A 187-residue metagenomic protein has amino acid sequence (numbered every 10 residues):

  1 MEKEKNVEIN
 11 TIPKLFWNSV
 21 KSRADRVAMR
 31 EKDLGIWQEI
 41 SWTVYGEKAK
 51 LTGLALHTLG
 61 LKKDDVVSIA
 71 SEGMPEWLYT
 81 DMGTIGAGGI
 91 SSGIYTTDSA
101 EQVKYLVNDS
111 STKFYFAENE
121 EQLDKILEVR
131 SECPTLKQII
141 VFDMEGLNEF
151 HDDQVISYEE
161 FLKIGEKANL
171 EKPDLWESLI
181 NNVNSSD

Functional and structural regions predicted by a protein language model:
M1-I12: Flexible, non-catalytic linker and terminal segments flanking ANL/adenylate-forming cores
L15-I40, G146-L147: AMP-dependent adenylate-forming
W17, G53, V103-K104, E177-I180: Short hydrophobic/charged patches on amphipathic alpha-helices used for structural packing and interfaces
A24-D25, V155-I156, K163-D187: Conserved pre-ATP/AMP-binding loop-to-beta segment of ANL
A28-M82, S99-K104, Q154-L162: Conserved AMP-binding/adenylate-forming core of the ANL superfamily
R30-K32, I69, L136, V141 (+1 more regions): Domain-wide signal for the mature, well-folded portions of proteins, strongly enriched in nucleus-encoded organellar
G86-I164: Structural core segment of the AMP-binding/adenylate-forming
